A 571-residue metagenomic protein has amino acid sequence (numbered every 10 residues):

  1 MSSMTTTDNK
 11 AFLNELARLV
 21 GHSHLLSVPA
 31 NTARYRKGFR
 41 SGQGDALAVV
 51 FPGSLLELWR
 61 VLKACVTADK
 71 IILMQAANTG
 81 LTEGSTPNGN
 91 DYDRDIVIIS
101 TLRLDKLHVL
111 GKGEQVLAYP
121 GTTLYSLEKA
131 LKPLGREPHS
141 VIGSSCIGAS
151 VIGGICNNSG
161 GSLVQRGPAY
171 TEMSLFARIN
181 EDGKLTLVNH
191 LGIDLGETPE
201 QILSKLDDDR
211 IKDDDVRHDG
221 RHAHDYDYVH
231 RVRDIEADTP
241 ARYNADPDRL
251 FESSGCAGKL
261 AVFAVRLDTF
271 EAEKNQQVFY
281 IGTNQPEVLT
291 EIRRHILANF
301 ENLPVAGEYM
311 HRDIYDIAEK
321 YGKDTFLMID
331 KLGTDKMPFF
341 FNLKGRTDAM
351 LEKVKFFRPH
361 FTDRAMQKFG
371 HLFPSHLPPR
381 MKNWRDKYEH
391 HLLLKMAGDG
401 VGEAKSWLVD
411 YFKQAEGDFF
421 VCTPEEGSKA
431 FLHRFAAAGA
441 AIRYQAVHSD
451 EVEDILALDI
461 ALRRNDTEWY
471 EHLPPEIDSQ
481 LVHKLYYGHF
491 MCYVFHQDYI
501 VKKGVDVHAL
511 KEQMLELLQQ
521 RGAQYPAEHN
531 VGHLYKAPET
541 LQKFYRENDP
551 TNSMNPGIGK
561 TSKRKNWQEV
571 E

Functional and structural regions predicted by a protein language model:
M1-S27: A charged N-terminal "starter" segment
M4-T5, F39-S41, D45-L47, K70 (+3 more regions): Conserved glycine-rich FAD pyrophosphate-binding loop
L25-P29, F51-P52, I72-A76, E83 (+10 more regions): General beta-strand structural signal in soluble alpha/beta enzymes
A30-T32, R36-L104, A118, P138-H139: Glycine-rich N-terminal segment of FAD-binding domains in flavoprotein oxidoreductases, spanning the beta-loop-helix
F51, L81-D105, G161-K184, K259: Structural signature of FAD isoalloxazine-binding scaffolds in flavoprotein oxidoreductases
G89-I98, R103-L104, V109-V151: Anion-binding (especially nucleotide phosphate/pyrophosphate-binding) glycine-rich loop and adjoining beta-alpha core
K132-V288: FAD-binding subdomain of flavoenzyme oxidoreductases
K274-A306, D313, K320-K368, P378-Y411: A conserved active-site cap/scaffold subdomain adjacent to cofactor or substrate pockets
